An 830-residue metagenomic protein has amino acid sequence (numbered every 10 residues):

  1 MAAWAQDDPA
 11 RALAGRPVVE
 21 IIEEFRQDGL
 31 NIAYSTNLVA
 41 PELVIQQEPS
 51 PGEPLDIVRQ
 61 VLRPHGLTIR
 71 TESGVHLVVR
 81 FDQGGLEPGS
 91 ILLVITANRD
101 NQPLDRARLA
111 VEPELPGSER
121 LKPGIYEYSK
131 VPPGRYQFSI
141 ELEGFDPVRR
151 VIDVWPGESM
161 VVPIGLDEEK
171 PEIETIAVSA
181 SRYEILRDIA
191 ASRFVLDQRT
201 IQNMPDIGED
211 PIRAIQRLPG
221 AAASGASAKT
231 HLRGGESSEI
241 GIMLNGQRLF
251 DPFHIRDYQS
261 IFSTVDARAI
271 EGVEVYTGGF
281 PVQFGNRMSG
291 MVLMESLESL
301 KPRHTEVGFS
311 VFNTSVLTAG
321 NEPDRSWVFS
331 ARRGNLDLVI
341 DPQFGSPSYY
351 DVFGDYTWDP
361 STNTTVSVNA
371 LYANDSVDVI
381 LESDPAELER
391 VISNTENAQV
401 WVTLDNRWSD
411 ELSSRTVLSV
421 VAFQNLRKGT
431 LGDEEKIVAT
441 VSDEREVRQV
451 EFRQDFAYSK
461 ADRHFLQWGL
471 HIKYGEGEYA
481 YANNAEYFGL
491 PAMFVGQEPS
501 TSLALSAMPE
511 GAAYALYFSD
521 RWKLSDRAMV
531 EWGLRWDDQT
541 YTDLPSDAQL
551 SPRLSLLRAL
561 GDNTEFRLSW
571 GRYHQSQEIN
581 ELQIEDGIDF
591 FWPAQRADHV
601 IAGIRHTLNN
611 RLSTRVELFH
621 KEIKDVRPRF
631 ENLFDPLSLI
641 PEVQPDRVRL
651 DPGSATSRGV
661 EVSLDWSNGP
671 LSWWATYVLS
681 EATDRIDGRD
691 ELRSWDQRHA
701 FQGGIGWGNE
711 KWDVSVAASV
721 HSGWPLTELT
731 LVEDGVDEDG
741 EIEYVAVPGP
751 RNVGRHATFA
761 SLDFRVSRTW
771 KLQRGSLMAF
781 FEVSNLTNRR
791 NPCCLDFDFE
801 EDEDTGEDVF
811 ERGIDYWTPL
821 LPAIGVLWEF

Functional and structural regions predicted by a protein language model:
W4-E87, P116-G117: N-terminal export/assembly leaders
L62, L115, L121-Y126, D146 (+6 more regions): Periplasmic N-terminal accessory/gating domains of Gram-negative outer-membrane beta-barrel systems
E306-R333, Q343-V377, V391-V420, K460-A461 (+1 more regions): Transmembrane beta-barrel wall of Gram-negative outer-membrane proteins
P385-L404, R445, L505-G511, R572-K624 (+2 more regions): Outer-membrane beta-barrel signature, preferentially recognizing the C-terminal barrel domain of Gram-negative
V447, A457-F465, H471, L505-K624 (+3 more regions): Structural signature of Gram-negative outer-membrane beta-barrels, strongest in the C-terminal barrel of TonB-dependent
Y481-N484, L490, R558, D562-I601 (+3 more regions): Surface-exposed extracellular loop regions of Gram-negative outer-membrane beta-barrel proteins, predominantly
S525-R527, H620-E622, V643-L729: Gram-negative outer-membrane beta-barrel transporters
K624, S719-I742, A757-S761, S767-F830: C-terminal beta-signal and adjacent terminal beta-strands/loops of Gram-negative outer-membrane beta-barrel proteins
